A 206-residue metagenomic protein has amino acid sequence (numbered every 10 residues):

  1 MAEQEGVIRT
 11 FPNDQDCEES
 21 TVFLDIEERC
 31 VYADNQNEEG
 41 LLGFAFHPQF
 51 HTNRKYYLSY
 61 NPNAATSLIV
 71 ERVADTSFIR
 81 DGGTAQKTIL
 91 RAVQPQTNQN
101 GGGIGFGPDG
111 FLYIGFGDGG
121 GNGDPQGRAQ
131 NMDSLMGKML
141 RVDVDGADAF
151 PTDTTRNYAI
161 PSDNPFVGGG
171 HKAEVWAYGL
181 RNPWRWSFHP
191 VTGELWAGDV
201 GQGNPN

Functional and structural regions predicted by a protein language model:
M1-G123, R185-F188, T192-A197, G201 (+1 more regions): Acidic, Gly/Ser/Thr-rich repeat motifs that build Ca2+-stabilized beta-propeller blades
P12-C17, D75-G82, A149-G168: Blade/loop signatures of beta-propeller domains
E38, N98, G170, A177-L180: Short loop/turn positions that demarcate and connect the beta-strands within blades of beta-propeller repeat domains
P95-Q96, S162-V175: Short, well-ordered junction/capping motifs at the entry into regular secondary structure
G121-S134, F150-D153, A159-S162: Acidic/polar, solvent-exposed loop segments in beta-strand-rich repeat domains
P125-A129, G170-A177, W184: Active-site rim elements
